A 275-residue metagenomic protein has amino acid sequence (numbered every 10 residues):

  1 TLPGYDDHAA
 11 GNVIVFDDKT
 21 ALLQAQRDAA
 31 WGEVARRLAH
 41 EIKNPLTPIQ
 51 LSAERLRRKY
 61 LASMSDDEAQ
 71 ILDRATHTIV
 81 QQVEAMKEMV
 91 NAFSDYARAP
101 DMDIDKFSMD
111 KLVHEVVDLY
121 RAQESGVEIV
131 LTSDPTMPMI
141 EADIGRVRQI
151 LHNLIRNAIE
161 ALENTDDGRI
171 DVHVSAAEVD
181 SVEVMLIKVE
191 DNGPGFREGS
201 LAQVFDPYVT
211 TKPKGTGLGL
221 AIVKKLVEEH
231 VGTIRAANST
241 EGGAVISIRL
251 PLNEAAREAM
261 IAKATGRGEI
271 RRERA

Functional and structural regions predicted by a protein language model:
A35, G219, V223: Short alpha-helical Gxxx[C/S/T] motif in the catalytic ATP-binding
L46-E84, I104: Histidine phosphotransfer helical core of two-component systems
A99-M102, M139-A142, T211: Conserved micro-motifs of the catalytic ATP-binding
D103-V117: A conserved beta-strand-to-alpha-helix junction within the catalytic ATP-binding
M109, G195-Q203: Short helix N-cap motif at coil->helix boundaries in the Bergerat
E128-P138: Conserved catalytic submotifs in the C-terminal HATPase_c
V227-E228: Detector for a conserved hydrophobic position within an alpha-helical segment of the HATPase_c
G232-T233: Conserved glycine-rich
